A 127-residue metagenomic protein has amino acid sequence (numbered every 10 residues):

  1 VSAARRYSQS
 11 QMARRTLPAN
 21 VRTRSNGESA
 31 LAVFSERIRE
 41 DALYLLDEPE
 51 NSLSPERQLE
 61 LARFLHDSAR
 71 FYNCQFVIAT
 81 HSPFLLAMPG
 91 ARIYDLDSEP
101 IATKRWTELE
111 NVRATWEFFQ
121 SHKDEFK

Functional and structural regions predicted by a protein language model:
V1-R24: Conserved P-loop NTPase mechanochemical-coupling segment
A3, A13, P55, D124-E125: General structural signal for secondary-structure boundaries
T16, R24-L46, E56-S68: GG-anchored amphipathic helix commonly corresponding to the ABC/SMC/Rad50 NBD signature/C-loop
L17, S35, R39, A114-E117 (+1 more regions): P-loop NTPase switch/coupling surface
R22-L31, V77-I78, S82-F84: Phosphate-binding glycine-rich loops and adjacent basic patches that engage nucleotide phosphates, nucleic-acid
E50-N51: Short loop immediately C-terminal to the Walker-B catalytic DE motif in ABC-type ATPase nucleotide-binding domains
E56-V77, S82-K127: C-terminal lobe/lid and adjacent interdomain/linker elements of RecA-like ASCE P-loop ATPase modules
